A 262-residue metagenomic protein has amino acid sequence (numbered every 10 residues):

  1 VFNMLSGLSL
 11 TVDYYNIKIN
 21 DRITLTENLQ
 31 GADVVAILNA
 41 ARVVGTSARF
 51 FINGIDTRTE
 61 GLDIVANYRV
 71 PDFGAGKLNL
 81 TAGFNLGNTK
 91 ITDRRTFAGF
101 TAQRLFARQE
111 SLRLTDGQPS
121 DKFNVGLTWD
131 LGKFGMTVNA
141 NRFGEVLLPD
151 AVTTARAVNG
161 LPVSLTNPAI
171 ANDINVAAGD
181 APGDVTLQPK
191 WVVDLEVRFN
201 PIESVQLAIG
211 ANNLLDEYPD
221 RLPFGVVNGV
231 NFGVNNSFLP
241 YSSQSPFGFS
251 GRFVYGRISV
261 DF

Functional and structural regions predicted by a protein language model:
V1-F2, I64-Y68, A82, V125-W129 (+4 more regions): Residues on the lipid-exposed face of transmembrane beta-strands in outer-membrane beta-barrel proteins
V1-L8, K18, N67-F73, L78-L80 (+4 more regions): Outer-membrane beta-barrel proteins
Y15-V152: Gram-negative outer-membrane beta-barrel transporters
N28-A48, D93-L112, L148-G183, R221-S245: Solvent-exposed loop segments that connect transmembrane elements
I52-T57, L114, P182-Q188, S245-F247: Outer-membrane beta-barrel proteins
T59-G61, S120, K190, L239 (+1 more regions): Membrane-spanning beta-strands of outer-membrane beta-barrel proteins
N88, N139-S164, R198-F262: C-terminal beta-signal and adjacent terminal beta-strands/loops of Gram-negative outer-membrane beta-barrel proteins
